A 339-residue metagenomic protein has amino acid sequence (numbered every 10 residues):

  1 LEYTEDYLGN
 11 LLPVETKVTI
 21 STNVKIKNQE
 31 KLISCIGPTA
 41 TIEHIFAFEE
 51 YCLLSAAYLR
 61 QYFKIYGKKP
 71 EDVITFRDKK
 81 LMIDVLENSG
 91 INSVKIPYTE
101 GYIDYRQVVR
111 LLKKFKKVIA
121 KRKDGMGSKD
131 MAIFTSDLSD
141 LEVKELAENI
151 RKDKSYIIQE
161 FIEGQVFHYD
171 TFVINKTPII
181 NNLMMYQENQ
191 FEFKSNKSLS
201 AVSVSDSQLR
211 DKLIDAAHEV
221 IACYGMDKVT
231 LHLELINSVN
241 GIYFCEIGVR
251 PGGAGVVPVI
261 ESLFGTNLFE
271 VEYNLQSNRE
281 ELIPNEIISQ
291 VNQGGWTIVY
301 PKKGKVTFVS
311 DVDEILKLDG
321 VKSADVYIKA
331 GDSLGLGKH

Functional and structural regions predicted by a protein language model:
L1-D72, S277-L282, P301, I328-K338: ATP-binding N-terminal substructure of ATP-dependent carboxylate-amine bond-forming enzymes
D78-I157, E163, N175, S203-D215 (+1 more regions): Active-site nucleotide/adenylate-binding loops and adjacent lid/helix of ATP-dependent enzymes
N149-S155, E160-V202, D211-F244, G248-V256 (+1 more regions): Phosphate-binding core of ATP-grasp and ATP-grasp-like enzymes
K212-L233, G248-T307: Active-site "cap" helix and flanking loop/linker of ATP-utilizing ligase/carboxylase catalytic domains
K228, V239-I242, V291-W296, V321-A324: Active-site lining segments that contact anionic ligands and/or coordinate catalytic metals
P284-I288, E314-L316, L334-H339: Short proline/glycine-enriched turn/loop segments at secondary-structure junctions
V299-A330: Glycine-rich active-site loop/lid that clamps phosphate-bearing ligands
